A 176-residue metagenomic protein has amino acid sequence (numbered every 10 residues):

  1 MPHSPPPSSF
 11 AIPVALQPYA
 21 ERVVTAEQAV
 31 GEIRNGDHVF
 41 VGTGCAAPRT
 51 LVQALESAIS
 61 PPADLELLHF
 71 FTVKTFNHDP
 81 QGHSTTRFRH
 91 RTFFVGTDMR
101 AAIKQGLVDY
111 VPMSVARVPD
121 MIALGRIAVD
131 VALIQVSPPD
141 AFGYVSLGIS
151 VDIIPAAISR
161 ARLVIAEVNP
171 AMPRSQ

Functional and structural regions predicted by a protein language model:
M1-Q176: Conserved alpha/beta enzyme-core scaffold
